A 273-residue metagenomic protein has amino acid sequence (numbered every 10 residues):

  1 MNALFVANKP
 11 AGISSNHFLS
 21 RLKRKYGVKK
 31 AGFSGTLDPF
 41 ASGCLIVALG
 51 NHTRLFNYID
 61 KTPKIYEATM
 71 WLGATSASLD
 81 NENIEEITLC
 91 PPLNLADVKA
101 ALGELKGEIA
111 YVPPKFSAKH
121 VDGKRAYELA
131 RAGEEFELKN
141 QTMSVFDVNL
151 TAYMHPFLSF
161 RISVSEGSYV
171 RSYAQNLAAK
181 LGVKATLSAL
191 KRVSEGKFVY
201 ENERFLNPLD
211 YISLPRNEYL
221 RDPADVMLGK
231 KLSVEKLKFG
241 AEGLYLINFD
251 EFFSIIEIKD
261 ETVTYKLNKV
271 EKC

Functional and structural regions predicted by a protein language model:
M1-G12, N16-F33, L37, A41-C44 (+2 more regions): Accessory RNA 3′-end/elbow-binding domains used by RNA modification enzymes
V47: Phosphate-centric recognition/catalysis
G50-T53, A74-T75: Short, charged/polar surface micro-motifs in flexible loops or helix N-caps
Y58-P113: Acidic, low-complexity central loop/insert segments
G107-L129: Long, charge-dense, solvent-exposed interaction surfaces that engage phosphate-rich ligands
R125, A130, P156-K197: Pseudouridine synthase
A130-K139: Short aromatic-glycine motifs in intrinsically disordered, low-complexity regions
T142-L158: Helix-hairpin-helix/helix-loop-helix acidic hairpins
